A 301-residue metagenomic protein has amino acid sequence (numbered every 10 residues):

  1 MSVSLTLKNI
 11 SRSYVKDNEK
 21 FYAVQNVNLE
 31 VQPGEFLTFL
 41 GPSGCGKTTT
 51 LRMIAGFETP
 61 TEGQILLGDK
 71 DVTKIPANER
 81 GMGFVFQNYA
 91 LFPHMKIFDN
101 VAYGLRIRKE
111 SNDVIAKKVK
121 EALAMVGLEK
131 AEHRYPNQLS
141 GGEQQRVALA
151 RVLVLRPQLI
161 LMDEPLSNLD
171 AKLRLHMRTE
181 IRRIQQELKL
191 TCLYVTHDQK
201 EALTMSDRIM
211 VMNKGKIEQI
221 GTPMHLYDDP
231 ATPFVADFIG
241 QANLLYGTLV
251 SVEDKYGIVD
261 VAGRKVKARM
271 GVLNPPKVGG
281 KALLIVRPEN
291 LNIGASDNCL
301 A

Functional and structural regions predicted by a protein language model:
L40-P42: The feature captures the beta-strand-to-loop junction immediately N-terminal to the Walker
A55: Helix-to-loop junction immediately C-terminal to a conserved catalytic motif
T61-Q64, V114, K214, Y246: Conserved coupling/switch loops of ABC nucleotide-binding domains, chiefly the family-specific signature
G63-D71: Conserved ABC transporter NBD signature motif
E79-G83, Q87, L91-D237: ABC ATPase nucleotide-binding domains
D228, Y256, G263-A301: Glycine/charge-rich catalytic "coupling/switch" loops of P-loop NTPases
